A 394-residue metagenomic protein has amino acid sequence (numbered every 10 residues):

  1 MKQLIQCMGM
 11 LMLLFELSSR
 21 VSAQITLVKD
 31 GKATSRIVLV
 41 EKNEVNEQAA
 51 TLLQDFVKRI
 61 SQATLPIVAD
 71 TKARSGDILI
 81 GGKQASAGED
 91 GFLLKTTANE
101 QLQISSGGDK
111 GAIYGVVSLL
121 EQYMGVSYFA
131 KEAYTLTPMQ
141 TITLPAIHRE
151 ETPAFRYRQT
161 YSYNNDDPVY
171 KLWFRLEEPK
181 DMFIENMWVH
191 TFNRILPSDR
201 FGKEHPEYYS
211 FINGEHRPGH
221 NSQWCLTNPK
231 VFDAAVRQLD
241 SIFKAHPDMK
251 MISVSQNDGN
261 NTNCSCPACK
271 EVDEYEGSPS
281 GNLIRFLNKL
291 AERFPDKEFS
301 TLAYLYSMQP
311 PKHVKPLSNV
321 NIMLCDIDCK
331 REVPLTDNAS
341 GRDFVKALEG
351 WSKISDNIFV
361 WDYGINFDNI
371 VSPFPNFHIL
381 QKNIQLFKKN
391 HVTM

Functional and structural regions predicted by a protein language model:
M1-T26: Bacterial Sec-dependent N-terminal signal peptides
D30-G31, K72, K95-A98, H246-P247 (+2 more regions): Extracellular/periplasmic catalytic domains that process cell-envelope and extracellular macromolecules
T34, K42-L52, F56, A85-R285 (+4 more regions): Feature activates predominantly on carbohydrate-active enzymes
Q62-D70, K131-E132, M251: Surface-exposed patches in mature extracellular/periplasmic domains of secreted proteins
P66-D90: Short, well-ordered secondary-structure micro-motifs within conserved domains or adaptor modules
S300-R331, V371-I379: Substrate-binding cleft/loops of secretory-pathway carbohydrate-active enzymes
P311-L317, L324-N366, N383: Glycoside hydrolase catalytic-domain groove-lining segments
N369, P375-M394: Substrate-binding cleft of secreted/luminal carbohydrate-active enzymes
